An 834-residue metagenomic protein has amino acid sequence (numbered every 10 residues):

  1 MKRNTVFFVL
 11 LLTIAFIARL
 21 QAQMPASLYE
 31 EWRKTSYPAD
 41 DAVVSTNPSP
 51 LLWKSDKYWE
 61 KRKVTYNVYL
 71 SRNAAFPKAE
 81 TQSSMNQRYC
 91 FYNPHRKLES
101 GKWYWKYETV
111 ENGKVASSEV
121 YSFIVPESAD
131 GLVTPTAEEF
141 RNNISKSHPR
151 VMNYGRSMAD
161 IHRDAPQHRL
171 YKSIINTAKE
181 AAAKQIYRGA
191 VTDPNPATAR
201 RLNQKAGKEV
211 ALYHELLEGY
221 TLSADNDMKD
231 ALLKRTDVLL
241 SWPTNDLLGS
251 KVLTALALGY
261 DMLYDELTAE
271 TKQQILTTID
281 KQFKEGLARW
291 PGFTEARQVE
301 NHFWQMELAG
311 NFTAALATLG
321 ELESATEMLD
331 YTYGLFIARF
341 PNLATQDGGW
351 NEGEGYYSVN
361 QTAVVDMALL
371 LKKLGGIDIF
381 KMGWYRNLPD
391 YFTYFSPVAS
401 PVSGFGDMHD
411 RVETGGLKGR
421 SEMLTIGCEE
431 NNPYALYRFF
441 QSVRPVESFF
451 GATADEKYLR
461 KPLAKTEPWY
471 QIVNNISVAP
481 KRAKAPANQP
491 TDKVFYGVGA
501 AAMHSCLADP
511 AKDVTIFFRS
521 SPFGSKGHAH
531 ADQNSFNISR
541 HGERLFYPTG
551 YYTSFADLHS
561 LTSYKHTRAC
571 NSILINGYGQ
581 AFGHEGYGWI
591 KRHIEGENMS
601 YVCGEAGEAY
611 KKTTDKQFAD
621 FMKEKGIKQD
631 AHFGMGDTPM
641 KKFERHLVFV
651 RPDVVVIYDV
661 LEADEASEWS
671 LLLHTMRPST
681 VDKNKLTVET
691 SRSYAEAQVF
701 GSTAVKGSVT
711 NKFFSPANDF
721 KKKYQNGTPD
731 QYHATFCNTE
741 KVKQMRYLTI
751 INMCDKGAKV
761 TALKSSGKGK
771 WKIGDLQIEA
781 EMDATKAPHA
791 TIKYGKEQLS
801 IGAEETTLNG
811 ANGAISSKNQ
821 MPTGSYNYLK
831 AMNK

Functional and structural regions predicted by a protein language model:
M24-E60, V125: Pro/Thr/Ser/Gly-rich low-complexity, intrinsically disordered linker/stalk tracts
P25-K34, I124-N153: Low-complexity, Pro/Ser/Thr- and charge-rich linker/hinge segments at domain boundaries
T65-S100: Recognizes extended acidic, P/S/T-rich segments that occur within or adjacent to Ig-like beta-sandwich modules
N112-S128: Extracellular fibronectin type III
V151, Y171-K172, A183-V402, M408-R411: Aromatic-lined, polymer-binding surfaces characteristic of secreted/periplasmic polysaccharide-degrading enzymes
T318, V359-L545, E740-R746, T761-K834: Carbohydrate-active enzyme catalytic cores, enriched for enzymes that act on polyanionic acidic polysaccharides
Y552, A556-K834: CBM-like, beta-strand-rich accessory domains located in the C-terminal region of large, secreted polysaccharide-active
